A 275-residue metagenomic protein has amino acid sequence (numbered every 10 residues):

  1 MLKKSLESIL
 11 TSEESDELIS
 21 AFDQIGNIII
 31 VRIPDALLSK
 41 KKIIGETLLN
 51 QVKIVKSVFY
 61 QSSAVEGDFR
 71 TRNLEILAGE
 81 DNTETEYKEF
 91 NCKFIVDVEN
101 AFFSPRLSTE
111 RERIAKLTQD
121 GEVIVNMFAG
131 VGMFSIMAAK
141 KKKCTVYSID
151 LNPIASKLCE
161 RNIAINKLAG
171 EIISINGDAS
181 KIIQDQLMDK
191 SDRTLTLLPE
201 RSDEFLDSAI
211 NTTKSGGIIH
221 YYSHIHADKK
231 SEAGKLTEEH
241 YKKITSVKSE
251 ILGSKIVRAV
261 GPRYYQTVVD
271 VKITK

Functional and structural regions predicted by a protein language model:
M1-K275: SAM-dependent transferase fold signal centered on methyltransferase-like domains, encompassing both Class I
